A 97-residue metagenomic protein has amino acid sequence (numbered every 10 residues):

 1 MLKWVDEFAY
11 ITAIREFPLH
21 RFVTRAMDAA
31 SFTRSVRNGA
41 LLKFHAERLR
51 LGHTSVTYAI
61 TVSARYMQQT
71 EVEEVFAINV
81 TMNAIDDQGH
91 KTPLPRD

Functional and structural regions predicted by a protein language model:
M1-A26, N83-D97: Hot-dog-fold acyl-thioester-processing enzymes
T12, A29-S31, S63-R65: N-terminal, helix-rich and Lys/Arg-enriched segments in bacterial and organellar proteins
R25-D28, A59-T61: A short glycine-rich, hydrophobically flanked beta-strand micro-motif that places a catalytic Asp/Glu for divalent metal
V36-L41, L49-D97: HotDog/MaoC-like acyl-thioester-processing domains
